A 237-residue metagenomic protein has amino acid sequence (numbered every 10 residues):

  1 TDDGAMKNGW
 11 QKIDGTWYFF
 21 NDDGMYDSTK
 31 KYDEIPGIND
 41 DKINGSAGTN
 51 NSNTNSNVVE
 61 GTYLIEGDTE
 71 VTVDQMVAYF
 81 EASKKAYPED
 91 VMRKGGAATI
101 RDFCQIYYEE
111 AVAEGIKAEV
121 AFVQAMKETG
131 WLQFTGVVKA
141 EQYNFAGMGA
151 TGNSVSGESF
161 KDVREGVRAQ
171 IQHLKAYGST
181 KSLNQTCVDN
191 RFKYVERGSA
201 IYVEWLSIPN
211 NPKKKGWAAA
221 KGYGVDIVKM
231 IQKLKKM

Functional and structural regions predicted by a protein language model:
T1-T54: Extracellular adhesion/carbohydrate-binding repeat motifs centered on closely spaced tryptophans
N51-M237: Catalytic cores of secreted/periplasmic lytic hydrolases that degrade extracellular macromolecules
